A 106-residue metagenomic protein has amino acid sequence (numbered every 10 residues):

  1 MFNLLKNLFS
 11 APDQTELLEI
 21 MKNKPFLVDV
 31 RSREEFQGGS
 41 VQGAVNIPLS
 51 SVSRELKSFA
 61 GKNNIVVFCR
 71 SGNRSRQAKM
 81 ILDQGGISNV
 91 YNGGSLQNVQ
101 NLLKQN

Functional and structural regions predicted by a protein language model:
F2-I20, P25, R33-N63, N73-N106: Rhodanese-like catalytic fold shared by cysteine-dependent sulfurtransferases and DSP/PTP-type phosphatases
C69: Short cysteine clusters
